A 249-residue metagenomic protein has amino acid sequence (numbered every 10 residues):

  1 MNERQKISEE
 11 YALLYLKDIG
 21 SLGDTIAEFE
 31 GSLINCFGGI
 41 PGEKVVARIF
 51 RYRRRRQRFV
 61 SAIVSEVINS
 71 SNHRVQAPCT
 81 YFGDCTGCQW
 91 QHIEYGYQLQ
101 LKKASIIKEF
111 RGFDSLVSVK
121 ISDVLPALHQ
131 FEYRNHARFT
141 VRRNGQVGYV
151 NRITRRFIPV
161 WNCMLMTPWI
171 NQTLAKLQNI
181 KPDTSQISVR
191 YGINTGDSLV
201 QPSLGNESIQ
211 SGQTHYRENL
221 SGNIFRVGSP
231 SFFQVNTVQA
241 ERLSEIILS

Functional and structural regions predicted by a protein language model:
M1-S249: Accessory RNA-recognition modules of RNA-modification enzymes
